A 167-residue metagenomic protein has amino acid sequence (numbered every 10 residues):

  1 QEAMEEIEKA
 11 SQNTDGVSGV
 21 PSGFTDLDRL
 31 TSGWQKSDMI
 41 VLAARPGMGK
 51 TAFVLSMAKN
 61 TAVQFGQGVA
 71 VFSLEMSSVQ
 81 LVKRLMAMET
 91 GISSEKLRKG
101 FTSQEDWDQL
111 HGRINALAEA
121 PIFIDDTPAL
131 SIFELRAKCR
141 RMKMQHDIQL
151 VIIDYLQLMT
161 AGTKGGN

Functional and structural regions predicted by a protein language model:
Q1-N13, V17, G47-M48, Q67 (+2 more regions): Short, small/acidic-rich helices and loops at N termini and domain boundaries of DNA replication/processing enzymes
F24-G33: Pre-Walker A adenine-sensing motif
R29, N60-D147, A161-K164: Cytosolic-facing regulatory segments adjacent to core modules
Q35-I40, Q67: Pre-Walker A (Motif I) flank of P-loop NTPase domains
A44: The Walker A (P-loop) glycine that initiates the GxxxxGKT/S ATP-binding motif of P-loop NTPases
T51-A58: Motif I (Walker A/P-loop) of helicase-class P-loop NTPases
L158: Residues immediately C-terminal
